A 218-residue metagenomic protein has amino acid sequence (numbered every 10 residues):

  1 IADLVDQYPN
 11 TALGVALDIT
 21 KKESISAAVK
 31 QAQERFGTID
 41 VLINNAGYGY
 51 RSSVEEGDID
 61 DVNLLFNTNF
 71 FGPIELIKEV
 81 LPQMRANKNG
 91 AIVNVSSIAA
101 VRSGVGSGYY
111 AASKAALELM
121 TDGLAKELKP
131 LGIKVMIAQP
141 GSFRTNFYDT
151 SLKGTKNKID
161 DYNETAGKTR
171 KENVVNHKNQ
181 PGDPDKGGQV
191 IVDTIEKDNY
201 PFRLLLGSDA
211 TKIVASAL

Functional and structural regions predicted by a protein language model:
P9-T11, Q31-N44, Y50: A glycine-rich helix->loop->beta "capping" turn within Rossmann-like NAD(P)(H)-dependent oxidoreductase domains
L17-A27, I59: The beta1-alpha1 cofactor-binding region of Rossmann-like NAD(H)/NADP(H)-dependent oxidoreductases
S53-V54, D58-N63: Substrate-binding pocket helix/loop in short-chain dehydrogenase/reductase
I77, S113-A116: Active-site helix of classical SDR
I77-K78, D122: A short, exposed helix-loop element centered on a Lys and neighboring polar residues
S97: Residue(s) in the substrate-gating loop at a strand-loop-helix junction that position the organic substrate next
P130-P201: SDR active-site lid
